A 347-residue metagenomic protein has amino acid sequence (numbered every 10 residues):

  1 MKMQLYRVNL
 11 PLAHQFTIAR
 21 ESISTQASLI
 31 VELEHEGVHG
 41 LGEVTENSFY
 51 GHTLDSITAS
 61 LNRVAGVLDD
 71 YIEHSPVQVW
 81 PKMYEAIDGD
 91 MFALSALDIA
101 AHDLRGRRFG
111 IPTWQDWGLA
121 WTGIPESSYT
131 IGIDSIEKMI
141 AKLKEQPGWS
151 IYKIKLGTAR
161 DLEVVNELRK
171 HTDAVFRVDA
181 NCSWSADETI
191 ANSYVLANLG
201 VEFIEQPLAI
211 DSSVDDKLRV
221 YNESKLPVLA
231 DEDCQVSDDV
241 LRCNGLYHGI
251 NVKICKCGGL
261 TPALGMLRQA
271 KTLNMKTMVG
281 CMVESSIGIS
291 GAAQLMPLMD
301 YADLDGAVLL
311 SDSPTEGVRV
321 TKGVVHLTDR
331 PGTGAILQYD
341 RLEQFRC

Functional and structural regions predicted by a protein language model:
M1-Y50, S311: Structured beta-strand/loop patches that form or line metal/cofactor-binding pockets in enzymes
M3-L12, S28, E36, M282-C347: Flexible C-terminal active-site loop/helix
L5, L33-H35, H39-R108: Metal- or metallocofactor-binding catalytic centers and their adjacent structured scaffolds across diverse enzyme
V31, G37, L97, G110 (+6 more regions): Conserved, mostly hydrophobic/aromatic
R105-Y129: Catalytic pocket of metal/acid-base enzymes, prominently hydrolases
I124-I133, E137, K144-E145: Active-site-proximal, glycine-rich beta->alpha crossover segments in alpha/beta enzymes that shape flexible
K144-Y152: Catalytic domains of carbohydrate-active enzymes, especially glycoside hydrolases
I154, A159-I289, M296, D312-G323: Catalytic core of soluble alpha/beta enzymes
